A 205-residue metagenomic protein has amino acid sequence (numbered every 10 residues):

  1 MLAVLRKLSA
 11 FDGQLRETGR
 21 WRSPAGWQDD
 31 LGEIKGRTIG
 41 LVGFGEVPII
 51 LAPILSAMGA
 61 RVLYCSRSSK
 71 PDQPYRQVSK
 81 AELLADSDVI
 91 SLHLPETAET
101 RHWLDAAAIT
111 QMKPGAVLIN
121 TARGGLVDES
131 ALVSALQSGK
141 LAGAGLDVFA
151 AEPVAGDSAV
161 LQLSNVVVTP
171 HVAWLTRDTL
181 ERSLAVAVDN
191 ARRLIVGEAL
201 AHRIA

Functional and structural regions predicted by a protein language model:
M1, L51, S87, L136 (+2 more regions): Hydrophobic "lid"/C-terminal helical patch of Rossmann-like NAD(P)-dependent dehydrogenase/epimerase domains
M1-T38, I50-P53: Phosphate-binding beta-alpha-beta segment of Rossmann-like dinucleotide-binding domains, i.e., the NAD(P)
V4-L8, D12, G19, S69 (+4 more regions): A general structural signal marking secondary-structure boundaries and capping sites
R6-S9, I54, A108, K113 (+2 more regions): Short, cationic motifs built from Arg/Lys/His that form the positively charged side of catalytic pockets
T18, D29, V42, V78 (+6 more regions): Residues at secondary-structure transition points
P24, Q77-K80, A106, E129 (+1 more regions): Structural motif corresponding to alpha-helix initiation and N-cap regions
W27-P114: Rossmann-like dinucleotide/phosphate-binding beta-alpha-beta segment
G115-A205: Rossmann-like dinucleotide-binding domain for NAD(H)/NADP(H)
